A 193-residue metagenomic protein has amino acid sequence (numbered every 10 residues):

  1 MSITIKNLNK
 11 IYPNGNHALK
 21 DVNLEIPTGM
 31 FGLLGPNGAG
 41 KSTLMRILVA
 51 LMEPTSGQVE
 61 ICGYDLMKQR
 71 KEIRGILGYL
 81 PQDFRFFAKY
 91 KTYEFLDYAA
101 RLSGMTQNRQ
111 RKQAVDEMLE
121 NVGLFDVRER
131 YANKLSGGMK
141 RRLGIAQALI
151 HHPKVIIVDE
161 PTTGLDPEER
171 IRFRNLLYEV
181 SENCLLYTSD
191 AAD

Functional and structural regions predicted by a protein language model:
D97, R101-G104, R109-V127: Conserved ABC ATPase "signature" region
Y131-L135: Conserved ABC ATPase signature
H152: Conserved catalytic motifs of ABC-family nucleotide-binding domains
I156-D159: Catalytic Walker B motif of ABC-type/P-loop ATPase nucleotide-binding domains
I171-N183: Helical segment within the ABC ATPase nucleotide-binding domain
Y187-D193: Conserved small/polar residues in nucleotide/adenosyl-binding loops
